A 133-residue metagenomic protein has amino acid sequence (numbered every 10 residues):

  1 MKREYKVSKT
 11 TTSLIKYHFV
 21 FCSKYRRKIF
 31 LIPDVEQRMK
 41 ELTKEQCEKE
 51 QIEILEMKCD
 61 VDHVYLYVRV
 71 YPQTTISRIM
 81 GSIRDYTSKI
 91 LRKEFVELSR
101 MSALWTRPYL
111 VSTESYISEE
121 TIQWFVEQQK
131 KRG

Functional and structural regions predicted by a protein language model:
M1-G133: Basic nucleic-acid-binding interfaces
